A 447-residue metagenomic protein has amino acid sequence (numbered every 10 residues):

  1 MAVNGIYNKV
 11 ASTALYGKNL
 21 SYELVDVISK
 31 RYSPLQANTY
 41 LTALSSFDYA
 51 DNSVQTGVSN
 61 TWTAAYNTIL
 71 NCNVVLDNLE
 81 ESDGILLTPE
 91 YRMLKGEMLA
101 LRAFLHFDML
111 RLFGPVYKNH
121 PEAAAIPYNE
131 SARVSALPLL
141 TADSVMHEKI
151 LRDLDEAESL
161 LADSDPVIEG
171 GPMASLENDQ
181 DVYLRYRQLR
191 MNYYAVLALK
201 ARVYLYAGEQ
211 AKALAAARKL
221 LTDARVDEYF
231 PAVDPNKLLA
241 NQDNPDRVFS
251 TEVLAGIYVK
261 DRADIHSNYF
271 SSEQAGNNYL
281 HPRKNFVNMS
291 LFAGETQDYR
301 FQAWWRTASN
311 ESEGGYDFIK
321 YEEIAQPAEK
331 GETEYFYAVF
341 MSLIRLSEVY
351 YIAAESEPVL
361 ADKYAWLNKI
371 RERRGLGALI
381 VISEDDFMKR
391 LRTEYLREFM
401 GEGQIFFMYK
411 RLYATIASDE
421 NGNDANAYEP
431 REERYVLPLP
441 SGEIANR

Functional and structural regions predicted by a protein language model:
M1-D26, G442-R447: Acidic, glycine-rich segments characteristic of secretory precursors and extracytoplasmic regions
T39-F113, L140-V145, L161, E334-M341 (+1 more regions): Conserved, well-structured interaction surfaces
K149, F336, F340, I382-R447: Long, intrinsically disordered, low-complexity segments
R190-M191, L205-M341, G403, E432-R447: Hydrophobic-face positions in mid-chain alpha helices that act as interaction patches
